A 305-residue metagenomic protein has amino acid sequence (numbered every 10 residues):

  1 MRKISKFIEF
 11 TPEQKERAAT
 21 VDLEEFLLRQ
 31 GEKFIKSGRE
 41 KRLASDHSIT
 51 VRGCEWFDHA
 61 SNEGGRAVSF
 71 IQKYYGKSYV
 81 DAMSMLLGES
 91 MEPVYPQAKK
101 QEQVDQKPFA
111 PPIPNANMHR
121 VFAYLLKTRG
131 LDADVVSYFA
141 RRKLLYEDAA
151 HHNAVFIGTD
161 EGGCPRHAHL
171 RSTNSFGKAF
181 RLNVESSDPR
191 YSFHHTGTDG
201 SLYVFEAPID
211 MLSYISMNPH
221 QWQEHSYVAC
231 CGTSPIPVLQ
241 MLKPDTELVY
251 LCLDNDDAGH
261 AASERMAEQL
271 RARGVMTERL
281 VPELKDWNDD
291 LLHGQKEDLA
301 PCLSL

Functional and structural regions predicted by a protein language model:
M1-E13, H59-N62, G200, S216-L305: TOPRIM fold recognition
M1-P93: N-terminal structured subdomain of primase-like DNA metabolism proteins
E9-E16, P108-M118, L144: A short, highly charged nucleic-acid-interacting micro-segment common to nuclease and nuclease-linked defense proteins
I35-S37, K41-L43, Y146-A150, E161-G162: A short catalytic or substrate-binding loop motif that flags glycine-/basic-rich loops and adjacent residues that bind
D58, I71, L125, G163 (+4 more regions): Terminal peptide-recognition signature
S84-N117: Conserved active-site segments centered on acidic
Q97, N117, F122-D148: Electropositive nucleic-acid engagement tracts
A149-L242: Phosphate-handling DNA/RNA-contact segment within nucleic-acid enzymes
